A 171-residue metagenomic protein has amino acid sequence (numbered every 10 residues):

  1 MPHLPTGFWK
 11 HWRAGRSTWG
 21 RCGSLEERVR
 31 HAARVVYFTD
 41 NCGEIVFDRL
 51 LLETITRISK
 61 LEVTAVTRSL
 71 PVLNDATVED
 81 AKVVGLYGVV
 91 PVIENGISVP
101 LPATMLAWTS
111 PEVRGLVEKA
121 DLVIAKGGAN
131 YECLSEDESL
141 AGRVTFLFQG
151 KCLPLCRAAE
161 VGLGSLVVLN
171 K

Functional and structural regions predicted by a protein language model:
M1-R34: Electropositive, gly/pro-rich neighborhoods at or near active sites that engage anionic ligands
W12-G15, S59-T67: Metallocofactor- and cofactor-centric catalytic cores in central/energy metabolism, strongly enriched
A33-R34, K60-T64, R143: Residues at the starts of beta-strands that form the adenosine-phosphate
R34-V36, D121-L122: Structural motif
F38-R49, L70-V72, G128-C133: Gly/Ser/Thr-rich loops at beta-strand to alpha-helix junctions that form or flank small-molecule/cofactor-binding
T39, T67, F148: Short beta-strand/turn micro-motifs composed of small residues that flank or help shape donor/cofactor-binding pockets
C42-T64: Histidine-anchored nucleotide/phosphate-binding helix
T77-K171: C-terminal functional extensions of proteins
